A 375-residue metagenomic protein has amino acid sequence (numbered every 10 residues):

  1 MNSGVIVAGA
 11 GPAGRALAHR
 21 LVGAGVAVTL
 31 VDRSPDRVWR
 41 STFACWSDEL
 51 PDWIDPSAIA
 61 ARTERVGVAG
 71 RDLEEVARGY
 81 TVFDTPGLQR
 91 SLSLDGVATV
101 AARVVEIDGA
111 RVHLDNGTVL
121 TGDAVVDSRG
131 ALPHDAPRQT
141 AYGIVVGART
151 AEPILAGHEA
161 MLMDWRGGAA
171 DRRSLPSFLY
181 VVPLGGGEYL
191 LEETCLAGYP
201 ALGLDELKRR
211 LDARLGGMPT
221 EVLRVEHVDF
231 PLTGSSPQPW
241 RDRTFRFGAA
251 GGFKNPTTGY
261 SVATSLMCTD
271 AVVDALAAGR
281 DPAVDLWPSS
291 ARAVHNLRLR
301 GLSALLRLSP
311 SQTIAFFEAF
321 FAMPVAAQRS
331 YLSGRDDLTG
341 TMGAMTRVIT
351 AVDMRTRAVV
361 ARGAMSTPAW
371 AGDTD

Functional and structural regions predicted by a protein language model:
M1-A13: Beta1/beta-strand and adjacent pyrophosphate-binding region of the FAD-binding site in flavoprotein oxidoreductases
V5, V26-V28, A160, T220: Hydrophobic anchor at the start of a short beta-strand that flanks the dinucleotide cofactor-binding loop
A16, R20-D72, V146: N-terminal FAD cofactor-binding segment of flavoenzymes
C45-A110: A conserved beta-strand/loop capping segment in the N-terminal third of enzymes that catalyze redox or closely related
D95-E221, T233-S236, W240: Predominantly flavin-linked oxidoreductase catalytic cores and closely associated redox partners
R173, V228-F247, P256, L305-S311 (+1 more regions): FAD-binding beta-loop-beta segment adjacent to the flavin cofactor pocket
S235-G301: Conserved mid-domain beta->alpha element of the FAD-binding
V273-D375: C-terminal helical "tail/cap" subdomain of flavin- and related membrane-associated enzymes
